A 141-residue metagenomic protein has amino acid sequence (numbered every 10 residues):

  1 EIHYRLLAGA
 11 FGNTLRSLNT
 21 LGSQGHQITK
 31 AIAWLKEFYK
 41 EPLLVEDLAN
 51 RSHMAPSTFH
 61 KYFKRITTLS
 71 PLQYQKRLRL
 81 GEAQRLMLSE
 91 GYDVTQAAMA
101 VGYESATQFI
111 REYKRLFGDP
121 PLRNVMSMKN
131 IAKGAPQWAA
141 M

Functional and structural regions predicted by a protein language model:
E1-W34: An amphipathic alpha-helical interaction segment
R5-F11, K36, P42-L78, A98-R123: Basic/polar phosphate-binding segments, predominantly the helix-turn-helix DNA-binding elements of transcriptional
L21, Q75-Q84, R123-P136: Short, basic, alpha-helical segments at the C-terminal edge of helix-turn-helix-like DNA-binding modules
A31, L35, L80-A83: Short alpha-helical "packing" element that flanks the helix-turn-helix/winged-helix DNA-binding module
L35-F38, M87: Short helix-to-turn junction characteristic of helix-turn-helix DNA-binding domains, especially the helix
P42, G91-Y92: Residue at a beta-strand N-cap/secondary-structure junction
A139-A140: Class I S-adenosyl-L-methionine-dependent methyltransferase catalytic core
